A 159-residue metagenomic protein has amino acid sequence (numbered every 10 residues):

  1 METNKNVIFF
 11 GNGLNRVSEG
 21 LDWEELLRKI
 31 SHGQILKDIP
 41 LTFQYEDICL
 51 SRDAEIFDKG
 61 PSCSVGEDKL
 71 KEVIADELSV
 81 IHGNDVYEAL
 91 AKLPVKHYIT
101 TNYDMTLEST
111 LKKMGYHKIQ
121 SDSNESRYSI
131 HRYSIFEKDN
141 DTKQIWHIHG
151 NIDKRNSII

Functional and structural regions predicted by a protein language model:
M1-A91, K96-I99, L107, H117: Gly/serine-rich nucleotide phosphate-binding loop at the start of the catalytic core of nucleotide/ADP-ribose-handling
N102: Nucleotide-state sensing region of NTPase/ATPase domains
E108-K112: Conserved subregion of the PPM/PP2C metallophosphatase catalytic domain
H117-I159: Active-site gating loop/helix substructures
